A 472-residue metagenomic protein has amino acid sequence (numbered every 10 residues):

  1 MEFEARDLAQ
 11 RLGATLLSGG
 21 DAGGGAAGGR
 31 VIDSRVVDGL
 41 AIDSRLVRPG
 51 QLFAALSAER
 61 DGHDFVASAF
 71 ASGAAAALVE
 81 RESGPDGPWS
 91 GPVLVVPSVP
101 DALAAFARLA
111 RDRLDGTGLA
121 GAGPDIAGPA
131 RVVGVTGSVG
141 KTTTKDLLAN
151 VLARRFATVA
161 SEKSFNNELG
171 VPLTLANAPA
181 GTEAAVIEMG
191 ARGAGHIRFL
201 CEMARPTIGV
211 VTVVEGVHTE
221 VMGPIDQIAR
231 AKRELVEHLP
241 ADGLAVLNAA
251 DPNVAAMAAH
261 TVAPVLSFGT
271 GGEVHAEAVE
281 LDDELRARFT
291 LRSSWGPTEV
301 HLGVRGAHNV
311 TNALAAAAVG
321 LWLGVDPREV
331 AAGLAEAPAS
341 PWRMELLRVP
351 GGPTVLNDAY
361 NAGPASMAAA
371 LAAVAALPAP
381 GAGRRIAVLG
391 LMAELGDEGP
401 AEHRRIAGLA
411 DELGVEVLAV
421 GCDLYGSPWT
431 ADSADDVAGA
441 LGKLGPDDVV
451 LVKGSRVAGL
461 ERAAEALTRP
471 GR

Functional and structural regions predicted by a protein language model:
M1-L109, A122, P378-P380, L395 (+2 more regions): N-terminal leader/targeting and accessory segments in enzymes
L8, Q51, A69, F106 (+14 more regions): Residue-level signal for inorganic ion chemistry
S57-R60, A339-W342, A359-A431, S455-A458 (+1 more regions): Active-site beta-alpha connecting loops in nucleotide-dependent enzymes
V66-A67, I197, K232, V236 (+2 more regions): Generic hydrophobic/aromatic pocket-lining and core-packing "Φ" positions
S83-G87, G128, V210-T354, A376-G383 (+2 more regions): Acidic, Mg2+-coordinating active-site environments of NTP-dependent enzymes
A102-A249, N253-T261, A466-R472: Phosphate-binding loop of NTP-binding sites
V135, K141, P341-E345, V449 (+1 more regions): ATP-dependent carboxylate/acyl-activation modules
D436-L444: Short amphipathic alpha-helix with an adjacent loop that forms part of the alpha/beta core around
